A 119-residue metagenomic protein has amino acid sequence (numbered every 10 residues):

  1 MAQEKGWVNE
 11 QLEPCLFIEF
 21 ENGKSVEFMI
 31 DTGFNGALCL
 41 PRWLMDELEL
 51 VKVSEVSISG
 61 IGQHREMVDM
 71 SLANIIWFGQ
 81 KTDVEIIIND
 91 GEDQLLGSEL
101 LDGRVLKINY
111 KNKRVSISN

Functional and structural regions predicted by a protein language model:
M1-N119: Pepsin/retropepsin-fold aspartyl endopeptidases
